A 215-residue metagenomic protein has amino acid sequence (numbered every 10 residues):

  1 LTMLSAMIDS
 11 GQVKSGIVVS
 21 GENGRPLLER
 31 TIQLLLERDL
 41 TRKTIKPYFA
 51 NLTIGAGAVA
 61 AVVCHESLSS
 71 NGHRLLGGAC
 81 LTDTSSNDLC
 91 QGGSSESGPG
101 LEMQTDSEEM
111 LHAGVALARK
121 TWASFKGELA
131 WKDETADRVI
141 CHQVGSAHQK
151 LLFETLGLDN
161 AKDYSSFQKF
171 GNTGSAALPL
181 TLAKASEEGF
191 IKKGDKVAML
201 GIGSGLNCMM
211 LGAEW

Functional and structural regions predicted by a protein language model:
L1-Q12, E22, V115-W122, D133 (+1 more regions): Claisen-condensing/thiolase-fold acyl-transfer catalytic domains that form or cleave C-C bonds in fatty acid
A6-S15, C64-G72, K132: Secondary-structure boundary elements
M7, L52, S69, G127-A130 (+1 more regions): A general structural signal for stabilizing positions within well-ordered secondary structure
I8-E22, P26-E29, Y48, A61 (+1 more regions): Phosphate-binding/catalytic loop of phosphoryl-transfer enzymes
S15-I17, V59-A61, H73, R138 (+1 more regions): Structural motif
G21-K43, A79-S97, V144-L151, S175-L180: Active-site-adjacent elements of ketosynthase-type condensing enzymes
E37-H112, K120-A123, I202, E214-W215: Condensing-enzyme catalytic core mediating Claisen C-C bond formation in acyl metabolism
L101-E102, E128-A130, D159-A161: A short alpha-helix capping/helix-coil boundary motif
